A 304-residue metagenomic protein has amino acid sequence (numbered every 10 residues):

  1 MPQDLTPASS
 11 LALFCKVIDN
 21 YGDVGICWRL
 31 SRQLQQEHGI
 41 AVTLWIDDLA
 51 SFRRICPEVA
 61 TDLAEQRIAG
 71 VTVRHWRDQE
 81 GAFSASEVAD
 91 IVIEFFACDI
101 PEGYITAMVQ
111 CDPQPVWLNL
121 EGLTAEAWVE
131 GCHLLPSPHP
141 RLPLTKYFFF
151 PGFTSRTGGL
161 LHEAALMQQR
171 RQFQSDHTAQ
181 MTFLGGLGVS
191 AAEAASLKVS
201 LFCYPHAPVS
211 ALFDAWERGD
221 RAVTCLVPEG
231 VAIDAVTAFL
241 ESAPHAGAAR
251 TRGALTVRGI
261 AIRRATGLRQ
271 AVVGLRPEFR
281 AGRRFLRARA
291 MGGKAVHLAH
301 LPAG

Functional and structural regions predicted by a protein language model:
T6-A12: Extreme N-terminal starter segment of soluble prokaryotic enzymes
S10, D90-I91, V116, A271-V272 (+1 more regions): Structural motif
L13-V24, L201-A207, L275-E278: Short, glycine-rich nucleotide/cofactor-binding loops
F14-G39, T43-P143: Active-site and donor-binding regions of nucleotide-sugar-utilizing enzymes
Y21-G39, P208-E217, G282, R287 (+1 more regions): Histidine-anchored nucleotide/phosphate-binding helix
H38-V42, G219-T224: A generic structural motif
R77-D78, L226, I233-D234, A238-G304: Donor nucleotide-activated moiety binding/catalytic core segment of transferases that use nucleotide-activated donors
E121-S210, P228-V231: A nucleotide-sugar donor-handling region in carbohydrate enzymes
